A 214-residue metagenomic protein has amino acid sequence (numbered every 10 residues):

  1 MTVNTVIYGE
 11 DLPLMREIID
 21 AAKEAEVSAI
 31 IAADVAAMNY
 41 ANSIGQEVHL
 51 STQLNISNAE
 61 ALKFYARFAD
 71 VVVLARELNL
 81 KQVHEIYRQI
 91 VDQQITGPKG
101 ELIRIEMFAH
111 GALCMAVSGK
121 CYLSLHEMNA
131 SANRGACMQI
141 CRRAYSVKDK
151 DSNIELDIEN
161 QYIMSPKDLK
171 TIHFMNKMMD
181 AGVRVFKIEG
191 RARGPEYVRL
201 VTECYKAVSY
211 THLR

Functional and structural regions predicted by a protein language model:
N4-Y8, V35-A36, Q53-N55, E77 (+2 more regions): Active-site beta-loop-alpha junctions enriched in small/polar residues
V6-F64: N-terminal active-site wall of soluble small-molecule enzyme domains
I19-K23, M38-N42, V83-K99, K206: Surface-exposed amphipathic alpha-helices with a cationic face
S28, D70, R184: Receiver (REC) domain switch/active-site residues of two-component response regulators
H49, Q53-A181: Catalytic alpha/beta core domains of metabolic enzymes, predominantly
R193-C204, V208: Extended, domain-scale alpha-helical bundle/helix-rich regions
T211-R214: Conserved small/polar residues in nucleotide/adenosyl-binding loops
